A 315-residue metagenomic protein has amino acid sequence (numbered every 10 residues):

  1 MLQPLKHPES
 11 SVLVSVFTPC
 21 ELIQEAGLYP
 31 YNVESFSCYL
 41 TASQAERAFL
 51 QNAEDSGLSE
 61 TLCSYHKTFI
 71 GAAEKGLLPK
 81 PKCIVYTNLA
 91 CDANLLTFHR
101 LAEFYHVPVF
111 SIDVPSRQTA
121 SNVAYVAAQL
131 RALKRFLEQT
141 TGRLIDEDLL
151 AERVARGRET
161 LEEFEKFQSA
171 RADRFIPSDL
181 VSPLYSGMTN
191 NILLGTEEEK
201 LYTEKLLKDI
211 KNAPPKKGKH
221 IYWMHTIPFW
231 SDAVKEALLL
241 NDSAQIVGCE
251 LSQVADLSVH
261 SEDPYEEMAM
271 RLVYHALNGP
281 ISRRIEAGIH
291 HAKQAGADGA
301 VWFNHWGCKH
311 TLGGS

Functional and structural regions predicted by a protein language model:
M1-L13, A127, R131, R135-S258: A charged, amphipathic alpha-helical module
M1-L77: Generic N-terminal leader/targeting and pre-domain segments
V12-E21, N88-N94, M224-S231, W306-G313: Gly/Ser/Thr-rich loops at beta-strand to alpha-helix junctions that form or flank small-molecule/cofactor-binding
F17, Q24-L50, M224-I289: Redox- and metal-dependent alpha/beta enzyme cores, enriched for Fe-S-associated oxidoreductases and cofactor-handling
A53-T61, A128-T140, Y265-A276: A polyampholytic, Gly/Pro-enriched intrinsically disordered region
K67-Q139: Acidic/His-rich segments in extracytoplasmic proteins that coordinate ligands and/or metal ions
A72-A73, L277-G296, G313-G314: A short, acidic, amphipathic alpha-helical segment used as a generic capping/interface helix at domain edges
P81, A292, G296-W302: Proline-aspartate-enriched helix->loop->beta-strand connector
